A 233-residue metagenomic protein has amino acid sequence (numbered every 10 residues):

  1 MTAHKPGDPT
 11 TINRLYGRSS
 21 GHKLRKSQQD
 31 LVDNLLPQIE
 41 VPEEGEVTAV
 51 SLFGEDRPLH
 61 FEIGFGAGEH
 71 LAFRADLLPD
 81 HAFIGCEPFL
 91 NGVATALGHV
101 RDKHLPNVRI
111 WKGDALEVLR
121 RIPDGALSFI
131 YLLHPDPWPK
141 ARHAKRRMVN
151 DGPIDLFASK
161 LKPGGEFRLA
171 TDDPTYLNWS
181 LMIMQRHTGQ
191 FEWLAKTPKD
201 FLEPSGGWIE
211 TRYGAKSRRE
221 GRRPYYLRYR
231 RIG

Functional and structural regions predicted by a protein language model:
M1-F61, E69-L78: S-adenosyl-L-methionine
F61-I63, C86: Conserved beta-strand/loop positions that form the S-adenosyl-L-methionine
G66: Conserved glycine-rich SAM-binding loop
F89: Conserved SAM/SAH-binding beta-strand->alpha-helix loop
L97-G125: S-adenosyl-L-methionine
V149-P163: A short glycine-rich, Lys/Arg-flanked "PGG" loop and its adjoining helix->strand segment in the class I
P163-T171: Conserved beta-strand signature within the Rossmann-like core of class I S-adenosyl-L-methionine
N178, M182, R186-G233: Class I S-adenosyl-L-methionine
